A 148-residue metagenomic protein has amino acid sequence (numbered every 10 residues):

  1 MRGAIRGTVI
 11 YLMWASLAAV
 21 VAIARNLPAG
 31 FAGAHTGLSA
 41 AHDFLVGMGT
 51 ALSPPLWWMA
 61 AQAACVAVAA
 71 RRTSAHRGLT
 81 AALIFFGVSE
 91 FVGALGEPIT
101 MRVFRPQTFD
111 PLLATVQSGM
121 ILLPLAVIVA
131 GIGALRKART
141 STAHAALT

Functional and structural regions predicted by a protein language model:
R2-S16, S74-G87: Interfacial segments of alpha-helical transmembrane regions
W14-L56: Hydrophobic transmembrane helix segments
L27-G30, G96-P106: Juxtamembrane "helix-exit" motif on the non-cytosolic side of transmembrane helices
A40-R71, F85-V88, V92, L122: Core segments of alpha-helical transmembrane spans in multipass integral membrane proteins
A63-A81, L135-K137: Juxtamembrane helix-break-helix junctions at the cytosolic face of small multi-pass alpha-helical membrane proteins
A82-I99, V116-L125: Hydrophobic alpha-helical membrane segments
R105-S118: Non-cytosolic membrane-interface motifs at loop->transmembrane helix junctions
M120-T148: Membrane-water interface at the C-terminal end of transmembrane alpha helices
